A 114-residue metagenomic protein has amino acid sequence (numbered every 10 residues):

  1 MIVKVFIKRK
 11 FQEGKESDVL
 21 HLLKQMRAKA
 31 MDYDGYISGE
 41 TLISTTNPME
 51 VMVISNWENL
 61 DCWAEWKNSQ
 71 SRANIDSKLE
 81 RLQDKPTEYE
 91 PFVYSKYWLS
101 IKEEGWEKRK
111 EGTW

Functional and structural regions predicted by a protein language model:
M1-V3, S17-D18, D34-Y36: Short, flexible segments with low predicted structural confidence
V3-R9, E40-S69: Short, well-ordered beta-strand segments in beta-rich or mixed alpha/beta enzyme and ligand-binding folds
K10-L20: Short, surface-exposed ligand-recognition loops at beta-strand->loop->(often short) alpha-helix junctions that present
L22, W57, W63-W66, W98 (+1 more regions): Tryptophan-centered motif/residue detector
L23, R27: Short amphipathic alpha-helical/adjacent loop interface patches that line ligand and macromolecule-binding sites
K29-S38, N56-F92: An amphipathic, aromatic/His-enriched active-site/gating alpha helix that lines ligand/cofactor pockets
S38-M49, S77-W114: Glycine-rich beta-strand-turn "strand-cap" elements at beta-sheet edges
